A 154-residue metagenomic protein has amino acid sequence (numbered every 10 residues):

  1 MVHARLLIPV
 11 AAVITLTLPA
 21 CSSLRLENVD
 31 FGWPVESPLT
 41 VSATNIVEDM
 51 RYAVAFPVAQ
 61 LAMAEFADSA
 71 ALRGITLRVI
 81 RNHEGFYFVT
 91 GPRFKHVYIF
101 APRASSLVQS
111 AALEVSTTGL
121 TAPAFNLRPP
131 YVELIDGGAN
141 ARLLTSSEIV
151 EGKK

Functional and structural regions predicted by a protein language model:
T17-A20: C-terminal motif of bacterial Sec signal peptides marking the signal peptidase cleavage site
S22-R25: Bacterial signal peptide processing site
N28-D30, A70-I80, S116-P129: Repeated scaffold domains used in trafficking and secretory/extracellular systems, primarily beta-propellers
V29-R51: Post-signal peptide N-terminal segment of mature Sec-exported envelope proteins
I46-F66, V108-S116, G152-K154: Beta-propeller fold detector
A62-V89: Beta-strand-rich domains and repeat architectures in extracellular enzymes and scaffolds, especially beta-propellers
V89-R93, L134-G138: Conserved beta-strand positions in repeat-built beta-propeller and related beta-rich domains
A101-S105, S146-I149: Short loop/turn segments that connect beta-strands within beta-propeller blades
